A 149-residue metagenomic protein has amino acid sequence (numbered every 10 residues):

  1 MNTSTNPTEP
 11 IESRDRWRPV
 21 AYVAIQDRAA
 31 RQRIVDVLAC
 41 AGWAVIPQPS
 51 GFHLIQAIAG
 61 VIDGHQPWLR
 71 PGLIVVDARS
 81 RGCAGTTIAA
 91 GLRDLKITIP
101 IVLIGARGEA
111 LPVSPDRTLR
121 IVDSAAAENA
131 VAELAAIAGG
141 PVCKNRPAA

Functional and structural regions predicted by a protein language model:
M1-A41, I55, A59-L69, R93-L95 (+2 more regions): Non-catalytic signal-transmission and effector/linker regions of two-component phosphorelay proteins
A24, Q48, A78: Active-site-adjacent beta-strand anchor residues
Q26, S50, I104-A106: Cofactor-binding loop segments of dinucleotide-utilizing enzymes, especially the Rossmann-like FAD- and NAD(P)+-binding
A41-S50, T98: A generic structural motif
I46-Q48, V102, L119-V122: General small-molecule cofactor/ligand-binding pocket signal
G51, I55, I62-T98: Conserved phosphotransfer microenvironments
L73-I74, T98-A110: A short, hydrophobic beta-strand element within the central beta-sheet of small alpha/beta folds
A84, A110-P112: Alpha4-beta5-alpha5 switch/output surface of CheY-like receiver
